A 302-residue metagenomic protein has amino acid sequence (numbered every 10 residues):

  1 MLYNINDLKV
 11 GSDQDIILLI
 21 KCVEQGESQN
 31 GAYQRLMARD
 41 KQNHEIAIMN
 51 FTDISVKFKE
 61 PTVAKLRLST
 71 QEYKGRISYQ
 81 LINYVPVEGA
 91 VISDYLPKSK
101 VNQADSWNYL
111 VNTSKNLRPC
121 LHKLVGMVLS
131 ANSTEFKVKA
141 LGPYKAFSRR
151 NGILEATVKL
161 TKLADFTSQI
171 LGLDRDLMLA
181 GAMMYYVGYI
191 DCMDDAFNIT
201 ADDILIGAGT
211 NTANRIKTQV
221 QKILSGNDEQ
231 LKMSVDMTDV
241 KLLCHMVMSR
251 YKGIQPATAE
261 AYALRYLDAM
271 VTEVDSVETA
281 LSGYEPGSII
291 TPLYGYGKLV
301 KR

Functional and structural regions predicted by a protein language model:
M1-Q14: OB-fold nucleic-acid-binding modules
G11-E27: Structural detector for short beta-strands of small beta-barrel domains
Q14, F51-R67: Short nucleic-acid-contacting surface segments enriched for D/E, G, S/T with interspersed K/R
Y33-F58: Beta-strand/loop nucleic-acid-binding surfaces
S69-K100: OB-fold/S1-family single-stranded nucleic acid-binding modules
A90-D203: Acidic/His-rich, divalent-metal-binding segments that scaffold phosphate/diphosphate chemistry
R149, F197-K217, P256, A261 (+2 more regions): Divalent-cation-assisted or electrostatically stabilized phosphate/pyrophosphate-binding catalytic cores
L179, A196-A201, Q221-P286: Histidine/acidic-rich helix-loop-helix segments that form or flank divalent-metal centers in metalloenzyme catalytic
